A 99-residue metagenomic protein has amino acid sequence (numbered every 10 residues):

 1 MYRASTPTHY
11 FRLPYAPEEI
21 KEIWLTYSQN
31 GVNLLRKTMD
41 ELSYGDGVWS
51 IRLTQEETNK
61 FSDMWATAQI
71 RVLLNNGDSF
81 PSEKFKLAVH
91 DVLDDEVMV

Functional and structural regions predicted by a protein language model:
M1-V99: Contiguous segments within soluble domain cores/interaction surfaces
